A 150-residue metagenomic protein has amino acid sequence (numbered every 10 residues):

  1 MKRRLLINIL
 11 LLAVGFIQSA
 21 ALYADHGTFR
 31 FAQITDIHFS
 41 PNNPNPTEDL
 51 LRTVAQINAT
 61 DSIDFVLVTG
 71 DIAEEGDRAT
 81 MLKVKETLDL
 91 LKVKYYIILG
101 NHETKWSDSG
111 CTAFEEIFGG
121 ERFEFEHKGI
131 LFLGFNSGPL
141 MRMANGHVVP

Functional and structural regions predicted by a protein language model:
M1-I9: Bacterial N-terminal signal peptides that target proteins for export
N8-Q18: Bacterial N-terminal signal peptides
F16-S19, G110-T112: Hydrophobic alpha-helical membrane-insertion segments, chiefly the h-region of N-terminal signal peptides
A20-K83: N-terminal active-site segment of His-dependent metallophosphoesterases
R78-P150: Extended active-site neighborhood of metal-dependent phosphoesterases/phosphodiesterases
